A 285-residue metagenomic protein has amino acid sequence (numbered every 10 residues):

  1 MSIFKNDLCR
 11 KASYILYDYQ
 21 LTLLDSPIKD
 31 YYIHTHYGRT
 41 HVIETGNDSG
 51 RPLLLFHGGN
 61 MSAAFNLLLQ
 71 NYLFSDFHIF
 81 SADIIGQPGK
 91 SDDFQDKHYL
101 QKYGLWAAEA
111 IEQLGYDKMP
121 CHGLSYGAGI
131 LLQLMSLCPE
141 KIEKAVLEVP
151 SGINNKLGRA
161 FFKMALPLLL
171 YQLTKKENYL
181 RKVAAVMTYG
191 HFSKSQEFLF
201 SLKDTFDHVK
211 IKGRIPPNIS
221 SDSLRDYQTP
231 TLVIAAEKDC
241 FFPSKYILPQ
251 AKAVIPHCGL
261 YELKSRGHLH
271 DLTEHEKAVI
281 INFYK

Functional and structural regions predicted by a protein language model:
M1-L53, F77, I281-K285: Alpha/beta-hydrolase fold catalytic core
G38-G89: Conserved HGGG/HGGXW glycine-rich cap/lid loop of the alpha/beta-hydrolase fold
S81-H122: Active-site loop/oxyanion-hole signature of alpha/beta-hydrolase fold enzymes
G129-S136, K144-Q172: Flexible "cap/lid" loop of the alpha/beta hydrolase fold
K156-G158, L173-D226: Conserved alpha/beta-hydrolase catalytic His-Asp/Glu region
Y227, V233-A235, D239: Short beta-strand/loop motif that positions the catalytic acidic residue of the alpha/beta-hydrolase fold
T229, P243-A251: Short alpha-helix in the alpha/beta-hydrolase fold that links the catalytic acid
R266-H275: Catalytic histidine-centered segment of alpha/beta-hydrolase-like enzymes
